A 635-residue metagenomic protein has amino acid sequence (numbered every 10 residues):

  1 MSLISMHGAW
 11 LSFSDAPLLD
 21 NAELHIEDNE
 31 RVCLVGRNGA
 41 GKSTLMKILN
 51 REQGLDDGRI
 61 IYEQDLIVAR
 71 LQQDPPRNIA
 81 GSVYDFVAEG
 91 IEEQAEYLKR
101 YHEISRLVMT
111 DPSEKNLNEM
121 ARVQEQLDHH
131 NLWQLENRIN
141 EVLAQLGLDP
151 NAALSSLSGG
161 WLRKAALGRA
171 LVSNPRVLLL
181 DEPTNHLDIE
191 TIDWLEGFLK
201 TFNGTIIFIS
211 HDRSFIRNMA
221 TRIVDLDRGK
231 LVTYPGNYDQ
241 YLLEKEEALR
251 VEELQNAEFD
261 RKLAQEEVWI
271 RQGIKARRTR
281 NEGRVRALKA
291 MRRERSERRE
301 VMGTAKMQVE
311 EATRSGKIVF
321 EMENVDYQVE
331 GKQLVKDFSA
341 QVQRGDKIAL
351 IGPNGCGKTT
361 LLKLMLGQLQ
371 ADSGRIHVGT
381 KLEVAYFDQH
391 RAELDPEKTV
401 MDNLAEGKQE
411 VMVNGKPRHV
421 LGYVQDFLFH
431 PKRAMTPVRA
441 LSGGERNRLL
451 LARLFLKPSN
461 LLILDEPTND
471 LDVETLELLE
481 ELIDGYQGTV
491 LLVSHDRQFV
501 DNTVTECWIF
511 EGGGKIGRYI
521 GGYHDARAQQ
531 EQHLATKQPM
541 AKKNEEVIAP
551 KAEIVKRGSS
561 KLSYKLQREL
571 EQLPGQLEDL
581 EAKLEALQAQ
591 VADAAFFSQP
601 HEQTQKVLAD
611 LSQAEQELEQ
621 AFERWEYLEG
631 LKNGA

Functional and structural regions predicted by a protein language model:
M1-A257, E311-A635: ABC ATP-binding cassette signature C-motif
E244-R277, N281-A287, M291-R298: Intracellular alpha-helical coupling/juxtamembrane segments of multi-pass membrane proteins
A264, R299-G303, R314-G316: A short, polar/charged loop/turn motif at coil->beta-strand junctions and beta-hairpin connectors
R298-E300, T304, A371-G374: Active-site phosphate-binding and catalytic loops of NTP-dependent enzymes
V301-V309, P437: Long, charged, glycine-rich C-terminal linkers/tails
